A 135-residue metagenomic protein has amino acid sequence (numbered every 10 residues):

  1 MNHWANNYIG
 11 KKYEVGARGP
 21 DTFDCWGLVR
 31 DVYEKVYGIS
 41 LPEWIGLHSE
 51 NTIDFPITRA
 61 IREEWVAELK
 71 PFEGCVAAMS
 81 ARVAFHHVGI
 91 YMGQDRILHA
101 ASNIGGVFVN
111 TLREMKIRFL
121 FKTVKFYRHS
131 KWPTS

Functional and structural regions predicted by a protein language model:
M1-A5: Short, charged, amphipathic alpha-helices and their helix-cap/turn boundaries
N6-K11, V15-A17: A glycine-biased structural micro-motif
K11-Y13, I39, N110: Flexible, active-site-adjacent loop/turn segments at secondary-structure boundaries
E14, P20, D31, P42 (+1 more regions): Short, electropositive, low-hydrophobicity segments enriched in small/polar residues
A17-Y37: Active-site nucleophilic cysteine motif
P42-L112, H129-K131: ...with weaker cross-activation on analogous glycine-rich loops/strands in unrelated enzymes
I117: A domain-level signal for the structural core that forms small-molecule/cofactor-binding pockets and catalytic centers
F121-S135: Low-complexity, Gly/Ser/Thr/Pro-rich intrinsically disordered linker/tail segments
